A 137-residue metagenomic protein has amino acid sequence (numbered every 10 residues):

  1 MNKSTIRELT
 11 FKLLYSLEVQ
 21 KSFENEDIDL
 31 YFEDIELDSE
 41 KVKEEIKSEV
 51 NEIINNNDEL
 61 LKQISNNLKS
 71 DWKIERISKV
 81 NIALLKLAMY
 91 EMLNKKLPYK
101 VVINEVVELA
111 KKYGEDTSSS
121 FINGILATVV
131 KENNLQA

Functional and structural regions predicted by a protein language model:
M1-S119, N123-A137: N-terminal interaction/assembly modules
